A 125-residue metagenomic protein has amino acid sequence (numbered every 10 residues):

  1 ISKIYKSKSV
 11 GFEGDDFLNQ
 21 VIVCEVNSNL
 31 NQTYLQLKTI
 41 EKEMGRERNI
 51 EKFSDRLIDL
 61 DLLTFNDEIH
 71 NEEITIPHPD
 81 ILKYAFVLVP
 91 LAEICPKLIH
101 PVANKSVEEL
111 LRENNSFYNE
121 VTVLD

Functional and structural regions predicted by a protein language model:
S2-K6: A short beta-strand-loop structural module common to alpha/beta enzyme folds
S9-F17, V26, N31-Y34, T39-D125: Flexible, gly/pro- and Lys/Arg-enriched active-site loops
